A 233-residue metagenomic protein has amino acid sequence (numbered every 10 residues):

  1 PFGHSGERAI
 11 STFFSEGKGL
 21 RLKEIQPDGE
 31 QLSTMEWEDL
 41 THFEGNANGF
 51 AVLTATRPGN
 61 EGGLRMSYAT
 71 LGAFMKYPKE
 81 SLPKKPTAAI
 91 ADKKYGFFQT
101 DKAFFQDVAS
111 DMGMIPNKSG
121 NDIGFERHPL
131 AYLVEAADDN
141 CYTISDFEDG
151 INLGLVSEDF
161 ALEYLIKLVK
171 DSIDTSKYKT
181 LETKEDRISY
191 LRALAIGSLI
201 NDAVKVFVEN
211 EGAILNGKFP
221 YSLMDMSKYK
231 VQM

Functional and structural regions predicted by a protein language model:
F2-L191, I200: Sequence-structural signature of the catalytic-core scaffold of metal-dependent phosphohydrolases that act on
D171-M233: C-terminal subdomains that position terminal phosphate/3'-OH groups for nucleotidyl transfer/ligation, primarily on
